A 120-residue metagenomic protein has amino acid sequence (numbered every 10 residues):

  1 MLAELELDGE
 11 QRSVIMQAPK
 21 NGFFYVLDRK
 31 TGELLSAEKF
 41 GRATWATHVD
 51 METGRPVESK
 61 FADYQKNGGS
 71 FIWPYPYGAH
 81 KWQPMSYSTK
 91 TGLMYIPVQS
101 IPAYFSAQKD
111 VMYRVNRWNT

Functional and structural regions predicted by a protein language model:
M1-T120: Beta-sheet-rich non-transmembrane sensory/scaffold domains
